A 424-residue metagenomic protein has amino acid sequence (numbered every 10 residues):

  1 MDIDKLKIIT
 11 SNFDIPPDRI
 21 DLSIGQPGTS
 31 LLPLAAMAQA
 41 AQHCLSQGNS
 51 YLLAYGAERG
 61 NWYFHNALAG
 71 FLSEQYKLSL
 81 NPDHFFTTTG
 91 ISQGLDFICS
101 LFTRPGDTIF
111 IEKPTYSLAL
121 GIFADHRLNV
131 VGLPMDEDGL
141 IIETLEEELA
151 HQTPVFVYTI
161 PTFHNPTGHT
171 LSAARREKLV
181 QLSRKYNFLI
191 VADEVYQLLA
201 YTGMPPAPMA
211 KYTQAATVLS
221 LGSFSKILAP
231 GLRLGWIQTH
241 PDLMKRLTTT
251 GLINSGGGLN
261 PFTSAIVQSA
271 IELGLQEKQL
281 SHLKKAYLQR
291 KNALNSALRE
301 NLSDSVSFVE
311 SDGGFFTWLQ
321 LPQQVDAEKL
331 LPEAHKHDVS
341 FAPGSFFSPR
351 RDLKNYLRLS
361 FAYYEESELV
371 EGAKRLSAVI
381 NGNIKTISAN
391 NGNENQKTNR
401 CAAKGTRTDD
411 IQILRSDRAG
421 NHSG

Functional and structural regions predicted by a protein language model:
D2-G90, F97, E272, S340 (+1 more regions): N-terminal small-domain helix-loop-helix segment of the aminotransferase-like
Y51-Y186, Q197-A215, Y287, S367 (+2 more regions): Conserved core of the PLP fold type I
K211-K285: Conserved core segment of the aminotransferase class I/II
Q268, K285-N295, S307-Q320: Conserved glycine-rich beta-strand-loop-beta hairpin in the small C-terminal domain of fold type I
V325-L330, S367-E371: Short, conserved charged micro-motifs
K336, R351-R418, H422-G424: PLP-dependent enzyme catalytic core of the Aspartate aminotransferase-like
